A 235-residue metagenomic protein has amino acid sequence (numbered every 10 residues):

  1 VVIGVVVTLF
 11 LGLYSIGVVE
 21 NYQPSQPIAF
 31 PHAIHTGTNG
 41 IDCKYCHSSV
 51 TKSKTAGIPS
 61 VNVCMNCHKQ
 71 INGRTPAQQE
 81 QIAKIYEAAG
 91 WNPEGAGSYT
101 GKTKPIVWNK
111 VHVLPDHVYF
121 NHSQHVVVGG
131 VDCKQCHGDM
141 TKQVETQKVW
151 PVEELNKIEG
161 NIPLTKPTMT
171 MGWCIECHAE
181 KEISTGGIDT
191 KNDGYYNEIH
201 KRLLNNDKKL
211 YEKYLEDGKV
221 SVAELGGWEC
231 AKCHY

Functional and structural regions predicted by a protein language model:
V1-G12: Hydrophobic membrane-insertion alpha-helices, especially the h-region of bacterial N-terminal signal peptides
G12-A29: Ser/Thr/Pro/Gly-rich low-complexity linker/stalk segments immediately outside membranes or between
P24-T75, P115-Y235: Sequence context surrounding c-type heme c attachment/ligation sites in exported
N62-L114: Structured, soluble extracytoplasmic/luminal domains of envelope-associated proteins
